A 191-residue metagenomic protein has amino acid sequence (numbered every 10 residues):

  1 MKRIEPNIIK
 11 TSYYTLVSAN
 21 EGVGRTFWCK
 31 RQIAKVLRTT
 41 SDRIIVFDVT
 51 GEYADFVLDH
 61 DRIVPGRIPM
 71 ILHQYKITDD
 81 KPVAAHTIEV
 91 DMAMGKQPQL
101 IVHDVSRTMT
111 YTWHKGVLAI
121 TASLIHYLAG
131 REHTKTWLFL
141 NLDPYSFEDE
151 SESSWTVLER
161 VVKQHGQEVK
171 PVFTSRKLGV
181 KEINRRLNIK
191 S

Functional and structural regions predicted by a protein language model:
K2-L16, R31-S123: Switch/coupling segment of Walker-type NTPase motor domains
V17-V23, W28-Q32, Y111-S191: Conserved P-loop NTPase motor cores
